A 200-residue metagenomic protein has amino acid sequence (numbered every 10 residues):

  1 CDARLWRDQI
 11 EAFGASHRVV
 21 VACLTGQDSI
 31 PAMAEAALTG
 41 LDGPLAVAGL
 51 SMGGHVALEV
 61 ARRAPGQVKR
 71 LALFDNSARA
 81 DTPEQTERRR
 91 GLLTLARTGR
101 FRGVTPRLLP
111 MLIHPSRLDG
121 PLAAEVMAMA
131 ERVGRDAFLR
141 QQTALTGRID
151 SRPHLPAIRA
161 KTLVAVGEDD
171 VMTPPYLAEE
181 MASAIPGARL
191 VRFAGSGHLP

Functional and structural regions predicted by a protein language model:
C1-L38, G43, L50: Conserved HGGG/HGGXW glycine-rich cap/lid loop of the alpha/beta-hydrolase fold
I30, R62-P106, P110-M111, P121: Flexible "cap/lid" loop of the alpha/beta hydrolase fold
G49-G53, A57: Gly/Ala-rich beta-loop-alpha elbow adjacent to hydrolase catalytic centers
D81-E84, G99-A157: Conserved alpha/beta-hydrolase catalytic His-Asp/Glu region
D119-L122, V171-L177: Conserved alpha/beta-hydrolase "acid-adjacent" motif
S151, A160, P174-S183: Short alpha-helix in the alpha/beta-hydrolase fold that links the catalytic acid
A157-I158, V164-V166, D170: Short beta-strand/loop motif that positions the catalytic acidic residue of the alpha/beta-hydrolase fold
M172, L190-P200: Catalytic histidine-centered segment of alpha/beta-hydrolase-like enzymes
